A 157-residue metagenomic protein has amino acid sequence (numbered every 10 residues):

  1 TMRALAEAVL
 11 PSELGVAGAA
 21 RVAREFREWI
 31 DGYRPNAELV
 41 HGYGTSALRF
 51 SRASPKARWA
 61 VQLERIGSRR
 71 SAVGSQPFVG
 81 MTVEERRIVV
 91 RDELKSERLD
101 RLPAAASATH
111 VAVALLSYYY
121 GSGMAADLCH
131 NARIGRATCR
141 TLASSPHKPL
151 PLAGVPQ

Functional and structural regions predicted by a protein language model:
T1-A4, P11, V16-Q157: Mature-region segments of soluble proteins
